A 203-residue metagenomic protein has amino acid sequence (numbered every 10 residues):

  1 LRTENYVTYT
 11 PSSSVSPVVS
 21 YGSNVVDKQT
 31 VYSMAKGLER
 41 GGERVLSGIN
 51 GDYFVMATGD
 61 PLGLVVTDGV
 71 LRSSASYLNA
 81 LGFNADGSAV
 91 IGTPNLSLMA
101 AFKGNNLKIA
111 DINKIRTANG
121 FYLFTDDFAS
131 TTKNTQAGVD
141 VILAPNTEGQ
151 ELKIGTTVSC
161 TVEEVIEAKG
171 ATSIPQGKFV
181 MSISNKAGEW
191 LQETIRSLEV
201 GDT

Functional and structural regions predicted by a protein language model:
L1-N185, T194: Zymogen propeptides
G188-E189: Signal that preferentially marks extracellular ectodomain short beta-strand elements of beta-sandwich modules
I195-T203: Loop/turn positions that initiate beta-strands
